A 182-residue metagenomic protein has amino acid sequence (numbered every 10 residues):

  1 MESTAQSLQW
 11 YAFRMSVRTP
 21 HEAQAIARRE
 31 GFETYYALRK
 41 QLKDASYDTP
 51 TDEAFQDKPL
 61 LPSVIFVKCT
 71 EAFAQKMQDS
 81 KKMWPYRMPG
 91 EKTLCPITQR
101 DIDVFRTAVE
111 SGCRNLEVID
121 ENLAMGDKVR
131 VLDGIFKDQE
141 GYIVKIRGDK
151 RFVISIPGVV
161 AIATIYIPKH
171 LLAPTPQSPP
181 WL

Functional and structural regions predicted by a protein language model:
E2-M125, V144, V153-L182: Acidic-enriched and Gly/Ser
M125, L132-Q139: Short coil-to-beta-strand transition motifs
D138-I146: Short beta-strand-centered aromatic/proline hotspots
K150: Glycine-centered loop/turn positions within well-structured domains that cap or flank conserved ligand/cofactor-binding
